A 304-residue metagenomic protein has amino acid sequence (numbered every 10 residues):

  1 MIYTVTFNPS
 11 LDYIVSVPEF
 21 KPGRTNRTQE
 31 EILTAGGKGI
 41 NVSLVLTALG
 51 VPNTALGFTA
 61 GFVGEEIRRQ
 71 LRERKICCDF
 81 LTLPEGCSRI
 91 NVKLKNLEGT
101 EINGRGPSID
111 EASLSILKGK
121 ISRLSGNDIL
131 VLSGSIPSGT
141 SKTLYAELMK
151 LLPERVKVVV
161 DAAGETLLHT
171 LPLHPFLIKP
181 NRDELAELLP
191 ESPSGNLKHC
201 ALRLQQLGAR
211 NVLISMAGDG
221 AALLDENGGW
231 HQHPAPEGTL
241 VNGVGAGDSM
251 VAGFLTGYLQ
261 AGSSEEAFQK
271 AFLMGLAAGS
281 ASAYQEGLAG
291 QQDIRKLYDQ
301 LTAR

Functional and structural regions predicted by a protein language model:
M1-G23: Positively charged, low-complexity intrinsically disordered leader regions
R27-C87: Substrate-binding N-lobe of the ribokinase-like
L44, I90-L94, G220-L224: Short beta-strand scaffold segments in enzyme catalytic cores
T47, P153, L259: Gly/Ala-rich phosphate-binding loop of Rossmann-like dinucleotide-binding domains, activating on the conserved
L83, K93-G126: Conserved phosphate-binding/catalytic loop of the ribokinase/pfkB sugar-kinase fold
E101-N103, N127-G134, D161, K179-R182: Short beta-strands and strand-loop turn motifs
T143-G229: Conserved phosphate/ATP/ADP-binding segment of small-molecule kinases
L197-R304: Conserved phosphate-binding/catalytic region of the ribokinase-like
